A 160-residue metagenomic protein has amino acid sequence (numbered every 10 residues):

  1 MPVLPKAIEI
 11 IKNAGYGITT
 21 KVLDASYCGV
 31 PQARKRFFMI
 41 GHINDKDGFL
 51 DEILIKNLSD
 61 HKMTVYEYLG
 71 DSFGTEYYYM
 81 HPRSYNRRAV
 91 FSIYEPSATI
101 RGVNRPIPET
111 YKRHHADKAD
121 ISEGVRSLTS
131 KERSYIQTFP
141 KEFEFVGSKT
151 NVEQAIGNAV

Functional and structural regions predicted by a protein language model:
M1-T99, V103-R105: Class I S-adenosyl-L-methionine
G70-V160: C-terminal target-recognition/interaction regions appended to catalytic cores
